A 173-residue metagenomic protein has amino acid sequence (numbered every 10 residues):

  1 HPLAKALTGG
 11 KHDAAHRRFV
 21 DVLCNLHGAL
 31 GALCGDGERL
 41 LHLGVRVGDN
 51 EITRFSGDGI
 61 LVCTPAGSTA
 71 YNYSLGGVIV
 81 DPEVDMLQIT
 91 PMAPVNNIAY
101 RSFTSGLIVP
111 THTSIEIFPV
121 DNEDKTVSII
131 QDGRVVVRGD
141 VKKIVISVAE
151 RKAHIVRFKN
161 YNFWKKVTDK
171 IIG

Functional and structural regions predicted by a protein language model:
H1, K5, D21-C24: Intrinsic-disorder/low-complexity peptide segments enriched for small residues
P2-T8, A14-H16, A29: Short linear motifs in low-complexity or flexible loops
K11-D13, L23-N25, D36: Low-complexity, glycine/proline/serine-enriched flexible coil segments that act as short hinges or interruptions within
R17-R18, G28-G57, A70-G173: Catalytic phosphate-donor-binding core of small-molecule kinases
D58-C63: AMP-binding/adenylate-forming core of the ANL superfamily
